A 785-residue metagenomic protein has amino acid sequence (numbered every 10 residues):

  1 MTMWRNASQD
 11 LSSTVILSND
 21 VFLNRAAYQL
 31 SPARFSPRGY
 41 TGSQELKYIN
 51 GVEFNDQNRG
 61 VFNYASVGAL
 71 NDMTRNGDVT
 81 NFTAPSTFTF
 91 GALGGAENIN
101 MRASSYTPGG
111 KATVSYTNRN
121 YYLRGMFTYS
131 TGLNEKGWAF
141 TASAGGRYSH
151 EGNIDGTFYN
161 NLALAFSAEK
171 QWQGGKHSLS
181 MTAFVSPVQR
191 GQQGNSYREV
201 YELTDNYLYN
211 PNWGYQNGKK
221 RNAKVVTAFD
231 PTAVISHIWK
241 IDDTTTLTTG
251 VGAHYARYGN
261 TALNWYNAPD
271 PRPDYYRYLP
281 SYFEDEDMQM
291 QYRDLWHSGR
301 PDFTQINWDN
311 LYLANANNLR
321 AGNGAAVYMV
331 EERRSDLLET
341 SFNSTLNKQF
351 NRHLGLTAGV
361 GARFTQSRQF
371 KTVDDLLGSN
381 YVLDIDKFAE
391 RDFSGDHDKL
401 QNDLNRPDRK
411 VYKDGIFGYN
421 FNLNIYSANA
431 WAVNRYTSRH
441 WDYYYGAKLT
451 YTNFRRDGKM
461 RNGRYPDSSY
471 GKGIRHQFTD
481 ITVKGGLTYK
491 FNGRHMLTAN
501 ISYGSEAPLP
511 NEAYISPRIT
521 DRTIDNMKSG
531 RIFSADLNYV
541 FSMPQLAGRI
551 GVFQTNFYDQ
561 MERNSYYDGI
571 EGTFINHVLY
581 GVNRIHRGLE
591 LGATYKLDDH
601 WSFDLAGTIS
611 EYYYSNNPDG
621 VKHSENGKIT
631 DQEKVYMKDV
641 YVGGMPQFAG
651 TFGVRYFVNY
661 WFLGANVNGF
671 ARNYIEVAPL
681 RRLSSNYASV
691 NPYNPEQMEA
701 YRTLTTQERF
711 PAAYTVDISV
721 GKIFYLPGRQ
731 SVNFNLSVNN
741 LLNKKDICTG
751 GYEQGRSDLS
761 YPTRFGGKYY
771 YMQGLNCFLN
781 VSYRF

Functional and structural regions predicted by a protein language model:
R5, Q9-I16, A33-S36, Y64-G68 (+3 more regions): N-terminal periplasmic accessory domains that precede and gate Gram-negative outer-membrane beta-barrel machines
L23, V52-T83, I99-R102, Y106 (+2 more regions): Short acidic/polar hinge/loop motifs at secondary-structure boundaries that mediate gating or recognition
Y116-S149, N153-Q193, V225, P231-I241 (+1 more regions): Transmembrane beta-barrel wall of Gram-negative outer-membrane proteins
N195-E199, N405-D408, N453-F454, G458-R464 (+8 more regions): Surface-exposed extracellular loop regions of Gram-negative outer-membrane beta-barrel proteins, predominantly
Y209-T232, S236, G473-T482, H495 (+5 more regions): Outer-membrane beta-barrel signature, preferentially recognizing the C-terminal barrel domain of Gram-negative
M329, G355-N492, P517, D619: Signature of Gram-negative outer-membrane beta-barrel scaffolds
Q554-N556, H577-R681, S782-R784: Gram-negative outer-membrane beta-barrel transporters
D559, F603, G669-E696, K722-F785: C-terminal beta-signal and adjacent terminal beta-strands/loops of Gram-negative outer-membrane beta-barrel proteins
